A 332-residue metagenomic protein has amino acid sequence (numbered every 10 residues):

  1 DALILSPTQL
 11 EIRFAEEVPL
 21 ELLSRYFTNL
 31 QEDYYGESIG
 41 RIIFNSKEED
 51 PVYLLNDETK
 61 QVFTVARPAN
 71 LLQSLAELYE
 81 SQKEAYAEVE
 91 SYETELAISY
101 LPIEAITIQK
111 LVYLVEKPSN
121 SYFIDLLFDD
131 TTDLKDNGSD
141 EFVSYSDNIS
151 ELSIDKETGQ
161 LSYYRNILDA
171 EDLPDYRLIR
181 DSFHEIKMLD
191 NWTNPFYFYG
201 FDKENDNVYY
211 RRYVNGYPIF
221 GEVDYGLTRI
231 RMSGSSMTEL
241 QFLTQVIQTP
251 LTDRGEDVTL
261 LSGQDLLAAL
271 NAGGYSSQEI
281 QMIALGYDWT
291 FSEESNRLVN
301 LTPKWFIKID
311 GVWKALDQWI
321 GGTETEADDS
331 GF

Functional and structural regions predicted by a protein language model:
D1-P174: Preferential activation on post-signal-peptide N-terminal prodomains/segments of secreted or lumenal proteins
Q61, D169-A170, V246, K314 (+1 more regions): Short, surface-exposed beta-strand-loop junctions and turns on beta-sheet-rich folds
N70-L72, P118-S119, G216, S262 (+1 more regions): Helix N-terminus capping/helix-initiation residues
Y122-L152, K156, L161, W192-S236 (+2 more regions): Exposed beta-strand-loop-beta-strand "reactive/processing" segments of non-cytosolic proteins
L168-N205, G216, L251-E294: Short, non-transmembrane alpha-helical segments in secretory-pathway proteins
S235-T259: Short helix-loop boundary/capping segments
L298-F332: Hydrophobic, glycine-enriched assembly/anchoring segments
